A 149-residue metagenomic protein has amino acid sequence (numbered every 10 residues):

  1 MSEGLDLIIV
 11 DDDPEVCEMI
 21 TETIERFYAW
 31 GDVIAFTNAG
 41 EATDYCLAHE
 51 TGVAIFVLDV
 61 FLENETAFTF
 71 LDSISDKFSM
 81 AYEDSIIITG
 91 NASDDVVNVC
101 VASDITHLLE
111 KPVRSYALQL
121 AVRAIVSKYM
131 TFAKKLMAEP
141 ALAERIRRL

Functional and structural regions predicted by a protein language model:
P14-F36: Two-component/phosphorelay signaling modules centered on CheY-like receiver
A35-I55: Acidic, metal-coordinating helix/loop segments flanking the phosphotransfer/catalytic sites of two-component signaling
A39, V53, V57-I74, F78: Conserved phosphotransfer microenvironments
T69, A92-H107: Alpha4 helix (beta4-alpha4-beta5 surface) of REC/receiver domains from two-component response regulators
K111: A Lys-centered signature of the CheY-like receiver
R114: Receiver (REC) domain switch/active-site region of two-component response regulators
L120-R123, S127-L149: CheY-like receiver
